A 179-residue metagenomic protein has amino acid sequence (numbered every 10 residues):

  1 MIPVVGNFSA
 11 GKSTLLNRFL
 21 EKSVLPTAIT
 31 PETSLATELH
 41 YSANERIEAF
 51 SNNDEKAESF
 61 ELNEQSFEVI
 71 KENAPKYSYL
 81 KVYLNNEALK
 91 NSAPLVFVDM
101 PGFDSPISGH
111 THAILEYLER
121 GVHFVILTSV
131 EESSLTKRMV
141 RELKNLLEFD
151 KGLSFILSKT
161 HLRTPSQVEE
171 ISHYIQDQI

Functional and structural regions predicted by a protein language model:
M1-I179: Globular "head" domains of long coiled-coil molecular machines
